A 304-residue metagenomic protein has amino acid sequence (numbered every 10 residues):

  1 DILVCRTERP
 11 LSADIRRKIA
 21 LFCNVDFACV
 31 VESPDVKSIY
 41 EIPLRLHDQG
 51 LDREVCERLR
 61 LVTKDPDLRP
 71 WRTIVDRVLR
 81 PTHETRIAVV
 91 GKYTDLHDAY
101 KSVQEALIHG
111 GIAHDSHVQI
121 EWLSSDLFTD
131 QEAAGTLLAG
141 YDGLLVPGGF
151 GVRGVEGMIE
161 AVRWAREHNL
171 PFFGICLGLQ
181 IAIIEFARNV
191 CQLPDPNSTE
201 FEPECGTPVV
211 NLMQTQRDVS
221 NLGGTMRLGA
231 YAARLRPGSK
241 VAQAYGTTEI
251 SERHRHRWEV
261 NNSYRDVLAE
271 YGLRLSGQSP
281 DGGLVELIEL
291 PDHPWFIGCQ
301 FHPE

Functional and structural regions predicted by a protein language model:
D1-D292, Q300-E304: N-terminal beta1-alpha1 cap of cysteine-dependent amidohydrolase-like domains
